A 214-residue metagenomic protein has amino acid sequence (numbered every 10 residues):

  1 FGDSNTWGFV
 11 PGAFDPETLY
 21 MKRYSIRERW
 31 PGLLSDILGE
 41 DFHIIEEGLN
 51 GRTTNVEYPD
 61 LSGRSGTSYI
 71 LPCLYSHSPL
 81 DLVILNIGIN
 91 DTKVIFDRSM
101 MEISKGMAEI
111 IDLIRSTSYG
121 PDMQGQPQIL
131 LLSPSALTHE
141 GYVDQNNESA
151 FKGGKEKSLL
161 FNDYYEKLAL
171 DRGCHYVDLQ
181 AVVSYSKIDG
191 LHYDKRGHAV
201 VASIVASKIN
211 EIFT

Functional and structural regions predicted by a protein language model:
F1-G48, N55-P59, P72-S76, V83 (+1 more regions): Serine-esterase "nucleophile elbow" of acetyl-processing enzymes
T6-W7, G51, D91, L137: Active-site micro-motifs of SAM-dependent methyltransferase domains
N50-R52, S184: Positions that flank functional sites
R64-T214: Alpha-helical cap/lid subdomain in secreted, periplasmic, or secretory-pathway luminal O-acyl-processing enzymes
